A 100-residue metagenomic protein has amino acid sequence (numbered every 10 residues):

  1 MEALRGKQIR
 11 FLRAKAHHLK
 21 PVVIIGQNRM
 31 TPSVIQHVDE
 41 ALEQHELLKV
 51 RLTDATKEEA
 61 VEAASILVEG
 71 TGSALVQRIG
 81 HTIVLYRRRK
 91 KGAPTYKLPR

Functional and structural regions predicted by a protein language model:
M1-R100: Positively charged, polar, low-complexity stretches
